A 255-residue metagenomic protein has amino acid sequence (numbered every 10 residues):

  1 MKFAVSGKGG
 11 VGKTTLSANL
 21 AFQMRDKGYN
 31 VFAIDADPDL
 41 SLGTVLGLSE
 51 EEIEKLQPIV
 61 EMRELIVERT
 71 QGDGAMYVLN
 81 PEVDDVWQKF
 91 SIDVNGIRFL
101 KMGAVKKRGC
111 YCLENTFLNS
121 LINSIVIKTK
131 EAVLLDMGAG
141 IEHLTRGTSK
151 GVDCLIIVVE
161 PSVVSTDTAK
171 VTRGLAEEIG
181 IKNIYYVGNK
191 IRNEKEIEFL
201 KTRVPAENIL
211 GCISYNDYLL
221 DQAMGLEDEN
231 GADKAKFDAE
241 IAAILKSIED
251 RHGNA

Functional and structural regions predicted by a protein language model:
K2, N30-F32, I97-F99, A132-L134 (+1 more regions): Residue-level preference for the first positions of well-ordered beta-strands
K2-P38: Walker A/P-loop phosphate-binding motif and the immediately C-terminal alpha-helix
K8, A36-D37, M102-A104, M137-G138 (+1 more regions): Fold-independent oxyanion-binding glycine-rich loops and adjacent beta-strand/coil segments at enzyme active sites
D26-K27, L113-C212, Y218-D221: Conserved catalytic-core segment of NTP-binding enzymes
D26-N95: N-terminal phosphate/diphosphate-binding loop that engages ATP/GTP or pyrophosphate donors across diverse enzyme folds
Y77-V94, R98-L135: Cytosolic-facing regulatory segments adjacent to core modules
A223-K236: C-terminal boundary of histidine-terminating zinc-finger modules
A239-A255: C-terminal alpha-helix
